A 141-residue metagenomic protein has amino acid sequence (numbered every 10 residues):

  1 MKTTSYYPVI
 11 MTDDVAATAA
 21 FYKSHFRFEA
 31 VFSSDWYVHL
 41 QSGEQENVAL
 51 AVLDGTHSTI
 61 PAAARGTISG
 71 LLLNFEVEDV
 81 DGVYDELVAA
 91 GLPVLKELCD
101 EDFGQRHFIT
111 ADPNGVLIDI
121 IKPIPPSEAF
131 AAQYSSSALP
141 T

Functional and structural regions predicted by a protein language model:
M1-Y6, E29-F75, Y84-A111, P123-T141: Vicinal oxygen chelate
T12-D14, D102: Conserved beta-strand-loop-alpha-helix junction that forms the acyl-donor binding cleft
D14-V15, E78-V80: Helix N-cap motif at beta-to-alpha junctions
T18-K23, L87, G115: Conserved active-site tyrosine of GNAT-family acetyltransferases
I120: Short glycine-/small-residue motifs
